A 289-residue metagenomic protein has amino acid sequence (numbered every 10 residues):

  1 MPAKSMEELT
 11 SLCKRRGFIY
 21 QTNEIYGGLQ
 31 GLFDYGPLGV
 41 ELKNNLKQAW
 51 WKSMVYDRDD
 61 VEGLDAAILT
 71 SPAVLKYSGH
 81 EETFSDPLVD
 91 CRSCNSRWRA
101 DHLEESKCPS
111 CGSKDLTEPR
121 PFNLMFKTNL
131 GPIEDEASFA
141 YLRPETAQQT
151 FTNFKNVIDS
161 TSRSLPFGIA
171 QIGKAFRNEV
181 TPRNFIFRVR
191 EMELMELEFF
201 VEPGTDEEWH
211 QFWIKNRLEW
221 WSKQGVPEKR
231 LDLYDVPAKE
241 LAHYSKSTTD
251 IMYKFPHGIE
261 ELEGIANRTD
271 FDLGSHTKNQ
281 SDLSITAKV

Functional and structural regions predicted by a protein language model:
P2-V289: TRNA-recognition modules of translation machinery and tRNA-sensing kinases, especially anticodon-binding
